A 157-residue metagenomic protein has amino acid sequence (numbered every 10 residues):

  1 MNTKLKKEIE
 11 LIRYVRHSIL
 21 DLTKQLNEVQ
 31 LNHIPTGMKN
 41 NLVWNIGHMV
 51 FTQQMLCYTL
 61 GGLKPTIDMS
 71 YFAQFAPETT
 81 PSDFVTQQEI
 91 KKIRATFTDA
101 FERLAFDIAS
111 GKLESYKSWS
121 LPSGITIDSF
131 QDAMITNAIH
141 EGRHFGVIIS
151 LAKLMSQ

Functional and structural regions predicted by a protein language model:
M1-R13: Extreme N-terminal tail/first-helix region
I9-E10, L20, Q30-P77, W119-Q157: Short, contiguous alpha-helical
I12, R16-I19, T23, F97 (+1 more regions): Hydrophobic alpha-helical core bundles mediating ligand binding, dimerization, or RNAP-core interactions
V15, I93, H140: Hydrophobic (often cysteine-bearing) scaffold residues that line and stabilize catalytic clefts of nucleotide/cofactor
H17, E28-L31, Q54, E102 (+2 more regions): Generic structural signal for secondary-structure transition and capping sites
Q25, N45-H48, D107-S110: Conserved catalytic core of Hanks-type protein kinase domains
E78-Y116, D132-N137: Acidic/histidine-rich alpha-helical segments that form the ligand environment of transition-metal centers
